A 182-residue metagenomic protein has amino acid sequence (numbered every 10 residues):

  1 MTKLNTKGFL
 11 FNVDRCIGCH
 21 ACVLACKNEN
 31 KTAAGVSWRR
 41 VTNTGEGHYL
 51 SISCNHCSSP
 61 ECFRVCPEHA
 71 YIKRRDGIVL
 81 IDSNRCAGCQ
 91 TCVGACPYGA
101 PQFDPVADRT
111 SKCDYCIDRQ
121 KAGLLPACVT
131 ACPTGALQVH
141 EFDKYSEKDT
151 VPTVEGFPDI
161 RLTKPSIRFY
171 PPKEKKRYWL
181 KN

Functional and structural regions predicted by a protein language model:
M1-N182: Non-ligating segments of multi-cofactor redox enzymes
